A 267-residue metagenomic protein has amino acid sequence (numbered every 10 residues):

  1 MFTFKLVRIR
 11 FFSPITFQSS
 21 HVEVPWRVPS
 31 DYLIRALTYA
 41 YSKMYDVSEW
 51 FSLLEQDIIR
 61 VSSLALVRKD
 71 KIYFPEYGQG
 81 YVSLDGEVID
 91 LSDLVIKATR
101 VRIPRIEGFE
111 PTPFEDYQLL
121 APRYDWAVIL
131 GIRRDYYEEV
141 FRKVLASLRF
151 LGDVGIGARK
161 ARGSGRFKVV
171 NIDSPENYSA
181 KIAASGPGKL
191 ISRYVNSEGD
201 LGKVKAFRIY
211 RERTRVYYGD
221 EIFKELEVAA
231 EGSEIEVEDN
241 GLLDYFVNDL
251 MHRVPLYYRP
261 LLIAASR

Functional and structural regions predicted by a protein language model:
M1-R267: Conserved active-site/ligand-binding neighborhood in enzyme cores
